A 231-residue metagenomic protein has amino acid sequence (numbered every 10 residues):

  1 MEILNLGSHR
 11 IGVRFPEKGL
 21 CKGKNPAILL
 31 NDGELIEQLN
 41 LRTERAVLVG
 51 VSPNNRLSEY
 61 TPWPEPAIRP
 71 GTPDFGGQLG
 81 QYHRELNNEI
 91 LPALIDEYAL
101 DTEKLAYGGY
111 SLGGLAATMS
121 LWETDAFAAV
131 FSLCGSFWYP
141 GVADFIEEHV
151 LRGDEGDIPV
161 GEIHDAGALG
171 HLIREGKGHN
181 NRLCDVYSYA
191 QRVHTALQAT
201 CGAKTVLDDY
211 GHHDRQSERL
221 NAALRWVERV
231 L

Functional and structural regions predicted by a protein language model:
M1-L231: Non-catalytic cap/lid and distal C-terminal segments of serine-dependent acyl enzymes
